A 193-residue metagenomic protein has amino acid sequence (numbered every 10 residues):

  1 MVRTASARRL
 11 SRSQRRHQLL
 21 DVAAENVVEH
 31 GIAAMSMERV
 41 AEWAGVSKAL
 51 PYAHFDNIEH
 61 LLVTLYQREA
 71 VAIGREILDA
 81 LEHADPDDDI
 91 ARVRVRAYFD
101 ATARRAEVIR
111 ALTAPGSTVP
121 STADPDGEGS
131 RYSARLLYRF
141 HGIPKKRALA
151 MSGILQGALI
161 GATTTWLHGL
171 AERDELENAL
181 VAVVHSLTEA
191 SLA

Functional and structural regions predicted by a protein language model:
M1-H30, A34-W43, H60: Basic, helix-initiating cap at the start of DNA-binding domains
S6-Q14, D56, H60, T64 (+5 more regions): Residues at secondary-structure transition points
V27, F55, L62-E69, E76 (+2 more regions): Alpha-helical DNA-contacting segments of helix-turn-helix folds
E29, L65-A91: Amphipathic alpha-helical linker/stalk segments
G45-F55: Short hydrophobic/aromatic patch on the recognition helix
V71-R75, V93, A101, T118-I160 (+2 more regions): Amphipathic alpha-helical packing segments from all-alpha helical-bundle domains
A80-A84, L112-G116, A162-L170: Secondary-structure edge/capping motif, primarily at the C-terminal ends of alpha-helices and the immediately following
A101-R104, V108, Q156-R173, H185-A193: Amphipathic C-terminal alpha-helical segment
